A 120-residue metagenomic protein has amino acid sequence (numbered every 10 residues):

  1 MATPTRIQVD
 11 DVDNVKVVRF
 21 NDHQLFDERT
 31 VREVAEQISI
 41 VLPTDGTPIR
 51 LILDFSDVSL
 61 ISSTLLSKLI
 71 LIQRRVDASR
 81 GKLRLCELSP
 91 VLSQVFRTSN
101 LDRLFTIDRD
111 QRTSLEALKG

Functional and structural regions predicted by a protein language model:
M1, D10-V12, D45, D77 (+1 more regions): A generic structural signal for short, solvent-exposed coil/turn residues that cap or connect secondary-structure
M1-R6, Q37-T44, F55, L69 (+2 more regions): Residue-level detector of functional hotspots within protein domains
T3-I38, F55: STAS-typified acidic loop motif
V15, R50-I52, L60-L66, L71-R112 (+2 more regions): Amphipathic, Lys/Arg-enriched alpha-helical "gate/interface" segment within cytosolic domains that mediates
N21, Q37-T64: Short, glycine-/small-residue-enriched flexible loop/hinge segments at domain edges that mediate gating
E36, I40, T113-E116: Replace "anionic and nucleotidyl ligands
